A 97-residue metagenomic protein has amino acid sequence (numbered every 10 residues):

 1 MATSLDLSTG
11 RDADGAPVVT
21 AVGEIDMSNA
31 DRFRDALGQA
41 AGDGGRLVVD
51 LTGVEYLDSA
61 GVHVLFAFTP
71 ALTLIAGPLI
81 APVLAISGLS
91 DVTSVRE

Functional and structural regions predicted by a protein language model:
M1-D35: STAS-typified acidic loop motif
S8-G10, V22, D50-T52, I75 (+1 more regions): Solvent-exposed beta-strand sheet faces enriched in polar/charged residues
M27-T93: Amphipathic alpha-helical interaction surfaces in cytosolic regulatory modules
